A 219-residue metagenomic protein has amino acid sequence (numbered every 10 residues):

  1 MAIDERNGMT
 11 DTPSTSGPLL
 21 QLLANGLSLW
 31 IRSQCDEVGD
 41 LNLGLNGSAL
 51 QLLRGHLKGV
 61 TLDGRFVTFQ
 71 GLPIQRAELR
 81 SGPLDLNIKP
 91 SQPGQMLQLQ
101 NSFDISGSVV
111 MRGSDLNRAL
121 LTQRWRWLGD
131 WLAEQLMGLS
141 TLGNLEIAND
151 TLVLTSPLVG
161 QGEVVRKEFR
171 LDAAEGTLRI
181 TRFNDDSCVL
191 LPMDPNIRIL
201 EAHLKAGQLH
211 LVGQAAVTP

Functional and structural regions predicted by a protein language model:
A2-D40, G47-L50: Hydrophobic, proline/glycine-rich low-complexity stretches
A2-L22, S91-T122, P157-F169: N-terminal short leaders/motifs
D4-E5, L20-G26, V38-L43, T68 (+4 more regions): A broad, low-specificity signal for short, low-complexity segments enriched in glycine/proline and polar/charged
E5, Q21, Q34, Q51 (+8 more regions): Residue-identity detector for glutamine
L19-L23, G39-L43, H56-G59, I88 (+3 more regions): A short linear-motif detector with a strong N-terminal bias
C35-M111: N-terminal beta-strand/beta-hairpin edge segment
S108-G207, V212-P219: Mature, soluble, non-transmembrane domains
